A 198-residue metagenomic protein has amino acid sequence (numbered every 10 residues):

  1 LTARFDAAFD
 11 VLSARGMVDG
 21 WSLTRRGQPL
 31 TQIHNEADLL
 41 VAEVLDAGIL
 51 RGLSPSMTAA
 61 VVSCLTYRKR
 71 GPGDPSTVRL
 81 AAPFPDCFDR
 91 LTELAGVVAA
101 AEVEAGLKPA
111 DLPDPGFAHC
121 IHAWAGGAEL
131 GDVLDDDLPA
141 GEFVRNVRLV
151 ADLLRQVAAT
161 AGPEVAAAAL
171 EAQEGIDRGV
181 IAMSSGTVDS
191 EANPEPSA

Functional and structural regions predicted by a protein language model:
L1-A198: Non-catalytic terminal extensions of ATP-dependent helicases
